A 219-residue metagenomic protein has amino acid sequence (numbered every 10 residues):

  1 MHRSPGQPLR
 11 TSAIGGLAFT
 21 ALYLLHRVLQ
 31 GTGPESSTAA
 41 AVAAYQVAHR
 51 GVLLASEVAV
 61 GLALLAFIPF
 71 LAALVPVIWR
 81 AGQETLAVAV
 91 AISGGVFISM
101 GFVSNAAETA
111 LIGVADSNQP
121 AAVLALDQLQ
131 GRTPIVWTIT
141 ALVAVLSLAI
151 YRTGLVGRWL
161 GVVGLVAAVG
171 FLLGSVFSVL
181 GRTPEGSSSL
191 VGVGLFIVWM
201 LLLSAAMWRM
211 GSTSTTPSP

Functional and structural regions predicted by a protein language model:
M1-P219: Hydrophobic, aromatic-enriched alpha-helical segments typical of multi-pass transmembrane helices
